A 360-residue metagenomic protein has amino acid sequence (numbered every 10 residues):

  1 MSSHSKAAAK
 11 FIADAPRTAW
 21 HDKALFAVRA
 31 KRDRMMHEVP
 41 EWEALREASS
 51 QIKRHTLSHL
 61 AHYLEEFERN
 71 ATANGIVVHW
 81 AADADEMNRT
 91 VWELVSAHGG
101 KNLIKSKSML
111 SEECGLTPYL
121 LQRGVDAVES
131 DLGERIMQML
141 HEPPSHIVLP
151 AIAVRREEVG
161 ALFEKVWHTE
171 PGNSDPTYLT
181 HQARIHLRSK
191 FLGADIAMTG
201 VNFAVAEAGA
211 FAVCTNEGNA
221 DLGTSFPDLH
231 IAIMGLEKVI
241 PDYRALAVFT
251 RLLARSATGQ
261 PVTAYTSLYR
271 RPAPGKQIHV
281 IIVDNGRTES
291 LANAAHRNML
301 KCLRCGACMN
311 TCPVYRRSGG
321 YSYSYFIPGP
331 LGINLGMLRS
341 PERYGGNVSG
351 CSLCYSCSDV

Functional and structural regions predicted by a protein language model:
M1-A295: The feature marks the mature, well-folded catalytic cores of soluble enzymes
A210, A307, P330-I333: Gly/Ser/Thr-rich helix-start
A273-M299, Y315-V360: Ferredoxin-type iron-sulfur electron-transfer modules in oxidoreductases and energy-metabolism complexes
L300-L303, A307: Conserved, hydrophobic alpha-helical core segments of structured domains
